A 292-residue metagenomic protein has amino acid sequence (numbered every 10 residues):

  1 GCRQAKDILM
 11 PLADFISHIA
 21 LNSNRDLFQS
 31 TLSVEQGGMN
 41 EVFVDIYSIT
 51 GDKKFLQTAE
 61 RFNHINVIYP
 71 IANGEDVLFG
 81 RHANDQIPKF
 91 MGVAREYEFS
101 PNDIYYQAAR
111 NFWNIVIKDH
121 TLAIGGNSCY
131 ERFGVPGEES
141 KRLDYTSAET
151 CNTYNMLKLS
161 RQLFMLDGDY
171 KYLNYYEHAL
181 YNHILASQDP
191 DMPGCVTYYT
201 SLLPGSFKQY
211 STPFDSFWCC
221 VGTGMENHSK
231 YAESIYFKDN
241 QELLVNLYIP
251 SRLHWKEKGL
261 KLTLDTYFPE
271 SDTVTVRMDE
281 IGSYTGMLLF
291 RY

Functional and structural regions predicted by a protein language model:
G1-Y292: Glycan-recognition and catalytic cores of secretory/periplasmic carbohydrate-active enzymes
